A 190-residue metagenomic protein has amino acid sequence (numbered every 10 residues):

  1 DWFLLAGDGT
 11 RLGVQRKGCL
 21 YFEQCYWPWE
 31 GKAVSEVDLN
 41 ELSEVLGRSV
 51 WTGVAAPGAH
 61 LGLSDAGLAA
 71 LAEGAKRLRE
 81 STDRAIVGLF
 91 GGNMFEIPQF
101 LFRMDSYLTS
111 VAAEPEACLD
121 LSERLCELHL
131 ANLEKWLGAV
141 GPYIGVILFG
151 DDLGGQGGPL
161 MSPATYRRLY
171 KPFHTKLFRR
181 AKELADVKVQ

Functional and structural regions predicted by a protein language model:
D1-Q190: Catalytic cores of TIM-barrel enzymes
